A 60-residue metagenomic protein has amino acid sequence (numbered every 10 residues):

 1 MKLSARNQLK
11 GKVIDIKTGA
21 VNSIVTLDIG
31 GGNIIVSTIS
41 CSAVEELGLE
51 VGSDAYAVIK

Functional and structural regions predicted by a protein language model:
M1-K60: Non-catalytic connector elements of ABC transporters
